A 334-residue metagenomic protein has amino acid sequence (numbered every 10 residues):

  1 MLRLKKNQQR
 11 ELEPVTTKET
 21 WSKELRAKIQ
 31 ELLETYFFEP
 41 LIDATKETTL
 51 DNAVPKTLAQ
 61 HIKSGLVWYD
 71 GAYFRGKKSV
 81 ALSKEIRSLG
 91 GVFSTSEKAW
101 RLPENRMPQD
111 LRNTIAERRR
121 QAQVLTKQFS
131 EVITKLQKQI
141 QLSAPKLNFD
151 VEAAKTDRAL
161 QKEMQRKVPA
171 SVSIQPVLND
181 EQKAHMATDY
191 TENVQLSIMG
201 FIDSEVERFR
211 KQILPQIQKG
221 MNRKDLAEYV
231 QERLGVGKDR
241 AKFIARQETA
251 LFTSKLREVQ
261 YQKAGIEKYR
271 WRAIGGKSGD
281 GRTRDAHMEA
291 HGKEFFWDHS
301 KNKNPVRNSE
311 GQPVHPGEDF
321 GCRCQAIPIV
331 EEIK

Functional and structural regions predicted by a protein language model:
M1-L58, I62-G65, Q109-V236, V330-K334: N-terminal leader/targeting and assembly helices and adjacent pre-domain segments
N52-R112: Accessory DNA-engaging acidic/polar modules
I62-Y73, D225, K263-S278: Short glycine-rich, basic-tinged beta-strand/loop micro-motifs
G76-K77, G200, D239: Ordered, soluble secondary-structure elements with a strong preference for glycine-centered loop motifs and nearby
F93-S94, R223, K238, K268: Residue-level detector of short coil/turn "hinge" positions at structural boundaries
S96-E97, A227, K242, H299: Short loop/turn and capping residues at structural boundaries
G235-V236, R240-K334: Acidic, glycine-rich two-metal-ion catalytic cores of nucleic acid-processing enzymes
